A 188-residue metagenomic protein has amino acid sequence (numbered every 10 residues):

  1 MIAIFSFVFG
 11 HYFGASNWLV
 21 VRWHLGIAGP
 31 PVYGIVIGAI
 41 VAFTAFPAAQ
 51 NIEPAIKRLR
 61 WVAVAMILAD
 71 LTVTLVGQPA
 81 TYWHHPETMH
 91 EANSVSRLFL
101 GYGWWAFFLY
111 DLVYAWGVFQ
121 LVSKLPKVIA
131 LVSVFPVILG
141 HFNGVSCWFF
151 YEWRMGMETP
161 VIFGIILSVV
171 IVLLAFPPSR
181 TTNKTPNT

Functional and structural regions predicted by a protein language model:
M1-T188: Charge-biased, low-complexity intrinsically disordered regions
